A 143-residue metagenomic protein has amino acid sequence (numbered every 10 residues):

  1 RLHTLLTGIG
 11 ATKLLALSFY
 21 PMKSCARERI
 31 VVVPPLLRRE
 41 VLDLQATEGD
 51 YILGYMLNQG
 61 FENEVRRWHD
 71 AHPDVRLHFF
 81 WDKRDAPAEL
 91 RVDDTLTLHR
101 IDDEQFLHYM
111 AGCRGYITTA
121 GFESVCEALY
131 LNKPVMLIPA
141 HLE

Functional and structural regions predicted by a protein language model:
R1, V33-P34, R76-F79, P134-H141: Short hydrophobic/aromatic-enriched beta-strand-loop microsegments
R1-V32: Active-site-proximal region of nucleotide-activated glycan assembly enzymes, centered on histidine/acidic-rich loops
I9-T12, P73-V75, K133: A short helix->loop->beta-strand "cap" motif at the edges of active sites that frequently abuts
A16, G54, T118: Redox-cofactor binding/interface segments in oxidoreductases and associated redox assembly factors
F19, L57, G121: Flexible loop residues that form catalytic and substrate-binding hotspots at small-molecule/glycan-binding clefts
K23, F61, S124-C126: Short glycine-rich, flexible loops that bind phosphorylated cofactors or substrates
V32-C113: Donor-nucleotide binding loops and adjacent catalytic segments primarily of GT-B fold Leloir glycosyltransferases
Q105-E143: A donor-sugar binding/catalytic signature common to diverse glycosyltransferases and related nucleotide-sugar
